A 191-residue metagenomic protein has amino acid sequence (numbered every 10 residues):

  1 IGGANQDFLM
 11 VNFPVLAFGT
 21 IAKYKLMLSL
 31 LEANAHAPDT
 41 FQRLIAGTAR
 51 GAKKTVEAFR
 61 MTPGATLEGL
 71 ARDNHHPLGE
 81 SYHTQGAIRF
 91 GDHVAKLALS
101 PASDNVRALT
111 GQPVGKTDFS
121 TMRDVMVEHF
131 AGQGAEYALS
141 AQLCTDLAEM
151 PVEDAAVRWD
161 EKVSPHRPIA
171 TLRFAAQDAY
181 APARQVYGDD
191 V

Functional and structural regions predicted by a protein language model:
I1-V191: Active-site-adjacent core segments of small-molecule enzymes
